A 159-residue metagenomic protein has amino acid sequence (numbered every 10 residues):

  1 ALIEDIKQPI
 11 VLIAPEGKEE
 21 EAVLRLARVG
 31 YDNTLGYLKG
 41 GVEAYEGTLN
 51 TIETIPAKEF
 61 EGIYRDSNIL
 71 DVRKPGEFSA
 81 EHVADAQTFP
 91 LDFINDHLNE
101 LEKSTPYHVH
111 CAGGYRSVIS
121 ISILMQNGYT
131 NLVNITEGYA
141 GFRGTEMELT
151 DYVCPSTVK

Functional and structural regions predicted by a protein language model:
A1-K159: Rhodanese-like catalytic fold shared by cysteine-dependent sulfurtransferases and DSP/PTP-type phosphatases
